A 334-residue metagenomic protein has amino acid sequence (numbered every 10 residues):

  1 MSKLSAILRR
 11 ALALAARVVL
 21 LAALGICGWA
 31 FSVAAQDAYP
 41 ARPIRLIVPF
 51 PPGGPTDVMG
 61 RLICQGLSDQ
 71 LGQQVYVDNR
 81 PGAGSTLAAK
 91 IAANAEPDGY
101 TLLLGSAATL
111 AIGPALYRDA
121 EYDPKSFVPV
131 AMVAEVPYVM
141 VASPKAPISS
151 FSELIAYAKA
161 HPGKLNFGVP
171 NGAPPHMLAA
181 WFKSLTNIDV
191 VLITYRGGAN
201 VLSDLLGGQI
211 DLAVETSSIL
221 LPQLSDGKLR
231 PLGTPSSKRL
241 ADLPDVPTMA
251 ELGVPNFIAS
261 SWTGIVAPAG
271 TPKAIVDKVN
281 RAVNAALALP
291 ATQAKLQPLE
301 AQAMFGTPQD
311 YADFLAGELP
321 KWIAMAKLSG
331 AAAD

Functional and structural regions predicted by a protein language model:
M1-A13: N-terminal secretory signal peptides that target proteins for export/translocation
A15-W29: Bacterial N-terminal signal peptides
W29-A35: Sec/Tat signal peptide C-region and signal peptidase I cleavage site
A35-S126, G163-L165, N171, P175 (+4 more regions): N-terminal (or domain-start) structured segment
A38-P43, E251, K273-D334: An extracytoplasmic/periplasmic, membrane-proximal ligand-sensing/linker region
N94-Y100, A115-N200, M249, W262-K295: Hinge/capping helix and adjacent helix->loop/strand transition within the periplasmic-binding protein
S106-A107, P144, S217-S218, S236-S237 (+1 more regions): Short secondary-structure boundary segments
D123-M132, G168, D189-I193, D211-L212 (+2 more regions): Short beta-strand->loop
